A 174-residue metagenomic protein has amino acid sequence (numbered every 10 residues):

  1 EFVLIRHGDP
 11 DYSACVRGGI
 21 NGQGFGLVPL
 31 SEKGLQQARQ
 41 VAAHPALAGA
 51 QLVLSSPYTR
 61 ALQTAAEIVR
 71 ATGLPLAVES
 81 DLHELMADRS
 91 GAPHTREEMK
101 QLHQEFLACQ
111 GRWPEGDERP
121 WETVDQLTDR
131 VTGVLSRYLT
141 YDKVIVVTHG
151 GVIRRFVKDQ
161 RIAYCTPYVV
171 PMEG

Functional and structural regions predicted by a protein language model:
E1-V78, Y164: Active-site-proximal alpha-helix that buttresses catalytic centers in soluble enzyme cores
G8, G34, D88, W121 (+1 more regions): Glycine-centered flexibility sites
G8, L82-L85, E173: Short, solvent-exposed coil/turn elements at secondary-structure transition points
D11, A61-L62, E84-M86, V152-R154: Short, active-site-adjacent cap segments at secondary-structure transitions
C15, G24, V28-P29, R70-R130: Phosphate-handling substructures
Q37-V41, A61-T64, T123, L127-V134 (+1 more regions): Alpha-helical packing segments of well-folded alpha/beta enzyme cores
D129-G174: Active-site-adjacent alpha-helix immediately C-terminal to a catalytic or transition-state-stabilizing loop
